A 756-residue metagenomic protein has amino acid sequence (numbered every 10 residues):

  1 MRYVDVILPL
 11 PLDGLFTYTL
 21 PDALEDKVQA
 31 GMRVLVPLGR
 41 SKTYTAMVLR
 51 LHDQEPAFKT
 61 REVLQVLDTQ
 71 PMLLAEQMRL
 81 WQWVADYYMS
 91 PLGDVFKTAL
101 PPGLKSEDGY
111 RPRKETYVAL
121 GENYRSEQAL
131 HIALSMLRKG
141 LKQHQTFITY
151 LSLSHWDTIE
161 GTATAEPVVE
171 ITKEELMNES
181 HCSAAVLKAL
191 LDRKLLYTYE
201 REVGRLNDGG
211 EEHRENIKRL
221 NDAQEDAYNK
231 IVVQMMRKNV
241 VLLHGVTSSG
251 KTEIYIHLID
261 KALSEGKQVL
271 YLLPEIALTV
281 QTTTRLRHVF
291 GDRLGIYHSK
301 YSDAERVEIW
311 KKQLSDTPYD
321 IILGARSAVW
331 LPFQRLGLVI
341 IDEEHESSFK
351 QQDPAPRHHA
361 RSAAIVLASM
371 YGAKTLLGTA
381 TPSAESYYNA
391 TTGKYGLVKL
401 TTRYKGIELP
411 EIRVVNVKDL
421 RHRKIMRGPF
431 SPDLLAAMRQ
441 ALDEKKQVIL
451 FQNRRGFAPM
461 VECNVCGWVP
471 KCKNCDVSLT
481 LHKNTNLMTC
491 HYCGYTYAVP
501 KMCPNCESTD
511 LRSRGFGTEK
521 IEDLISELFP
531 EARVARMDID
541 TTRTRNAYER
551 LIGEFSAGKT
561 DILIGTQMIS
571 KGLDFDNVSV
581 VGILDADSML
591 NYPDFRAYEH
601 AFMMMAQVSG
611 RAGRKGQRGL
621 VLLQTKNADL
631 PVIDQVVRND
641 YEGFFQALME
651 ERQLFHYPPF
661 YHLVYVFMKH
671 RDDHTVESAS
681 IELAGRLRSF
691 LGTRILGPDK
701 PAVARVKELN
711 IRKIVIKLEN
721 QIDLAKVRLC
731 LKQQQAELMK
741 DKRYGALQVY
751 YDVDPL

Functional and structural regions predicted by a protein language model:
M1-T379, T391-I407, F690, L724-L756: Accessory, non-ATPase domains that flank or precede helicase/AAA+ motor cores in DNA-metabolism machines
G14-F16, T172, H662-V664, N710-R712: Short amphipathic alpha-helical segments
R50-H52, L100, E200-E202, Q452-R454 (+4 more regions): A general secondary-structure junction signal
E55-T60, L64-Q70, P701, V706-E719: Solvent-exposed, membrane-proximal periplasmic/extracellular interface segments of envelope transport and secretion
E215-N221, E225, R237-E677, G685-S689 (+3 more regions): Inter-lobe coupling/hinge segments of SF2-like helicase ATPases
F529-A532, L687-I695, M739-Y744: Short secondary-structure junctions
G685, S689-N710, V749: A carboxyl-terminal module marker
